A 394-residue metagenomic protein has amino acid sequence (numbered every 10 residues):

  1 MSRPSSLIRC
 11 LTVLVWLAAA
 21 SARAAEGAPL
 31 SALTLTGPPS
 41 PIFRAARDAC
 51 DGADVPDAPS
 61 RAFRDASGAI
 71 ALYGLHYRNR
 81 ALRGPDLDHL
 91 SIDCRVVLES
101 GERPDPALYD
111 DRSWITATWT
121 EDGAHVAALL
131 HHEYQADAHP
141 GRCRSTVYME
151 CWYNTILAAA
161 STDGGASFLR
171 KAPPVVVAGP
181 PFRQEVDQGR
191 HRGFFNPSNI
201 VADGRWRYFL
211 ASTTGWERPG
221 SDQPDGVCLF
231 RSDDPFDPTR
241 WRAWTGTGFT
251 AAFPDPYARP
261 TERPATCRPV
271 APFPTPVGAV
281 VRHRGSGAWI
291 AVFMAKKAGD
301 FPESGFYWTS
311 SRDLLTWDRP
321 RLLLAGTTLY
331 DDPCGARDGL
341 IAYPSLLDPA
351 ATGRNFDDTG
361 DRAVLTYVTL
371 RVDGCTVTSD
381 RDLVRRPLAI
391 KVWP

Functional and structural regions predicted by a protein language model:
M1-L11: Bacterial N-terminal signal peptides that target proteins for export
R9-A19: Bacterial N-terminal signal peptides
A18-E26: Bacterial Sec-dependent signal peptides at the C-terminal "C-region" and cleavage site
A25-R112, W119-D187, A202-F273, R282-G335 (+1 more regions): Beta-rich carbohydrate-recognition and catalytic domains
P59-R61, I115-A117, P197-N199, V277-A279 (+1 more regions): Conserved beta-strand position repeated once per blade in WD40 beta-propeller domains
D187-G193, A336-A342: Short, surface-exposed secondary-structure junctions/capping segments
H191-F194, S198, A271-V277: A Trp-anchored, charged/polar loop motif used as the substrate-binding/catalytic surface of acyl/ester-handling
L340-R354: A short, acidic, amphipathic alpha-helical segment used as a generic capping/interface helix at domain edges
